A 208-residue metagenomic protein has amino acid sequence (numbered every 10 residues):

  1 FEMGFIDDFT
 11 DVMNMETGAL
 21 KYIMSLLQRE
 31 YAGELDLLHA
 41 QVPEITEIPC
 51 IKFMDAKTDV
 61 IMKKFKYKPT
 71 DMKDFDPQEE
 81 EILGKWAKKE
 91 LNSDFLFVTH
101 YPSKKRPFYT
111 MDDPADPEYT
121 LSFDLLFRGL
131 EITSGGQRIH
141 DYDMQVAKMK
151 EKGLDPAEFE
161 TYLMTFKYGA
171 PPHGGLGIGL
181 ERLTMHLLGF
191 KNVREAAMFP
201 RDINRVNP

Functional and structural regions predicted by a protein language model:
F1, A56-T58, V98, G135 (+1 more regions): A residue-level signal for conserved active-site and pocket-lining positions in enzyme catalytic cores
E2-D11, G129-I132: A generic structural motif
M3, H100-Y101, G129, L180: Residues immediately flanking
M13-L20, Y142, E181: Hydrophobic face of alpha-helices
M13-T17, T110-M111, Q137-R138, A197-F199: Composition- and surface-driven signal marking solvent-exposed, interaction-prone regions in large proteins
G18-R128, E151-M164, Y168-G169: Metal-assisted phosphate- and nucleotidyl-transfer catalytic regions
G136-P208: Active-site pocket scaffolds in enzymes
